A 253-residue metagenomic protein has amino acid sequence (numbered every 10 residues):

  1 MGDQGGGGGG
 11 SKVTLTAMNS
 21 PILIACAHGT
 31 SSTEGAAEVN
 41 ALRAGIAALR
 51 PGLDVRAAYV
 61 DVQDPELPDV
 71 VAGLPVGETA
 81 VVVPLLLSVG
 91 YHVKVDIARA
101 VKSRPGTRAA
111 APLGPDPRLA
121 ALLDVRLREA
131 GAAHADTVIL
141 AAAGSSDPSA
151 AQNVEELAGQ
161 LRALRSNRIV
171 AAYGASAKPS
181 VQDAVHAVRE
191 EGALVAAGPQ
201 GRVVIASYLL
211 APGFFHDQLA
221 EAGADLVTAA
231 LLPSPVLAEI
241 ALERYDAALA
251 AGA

Functional and structural regions predicted by a protein language model:
G2-D3, G7-A253: Active-site-proximal alpha-helix that buttresses catalytic centers in soluble enzyme cores
